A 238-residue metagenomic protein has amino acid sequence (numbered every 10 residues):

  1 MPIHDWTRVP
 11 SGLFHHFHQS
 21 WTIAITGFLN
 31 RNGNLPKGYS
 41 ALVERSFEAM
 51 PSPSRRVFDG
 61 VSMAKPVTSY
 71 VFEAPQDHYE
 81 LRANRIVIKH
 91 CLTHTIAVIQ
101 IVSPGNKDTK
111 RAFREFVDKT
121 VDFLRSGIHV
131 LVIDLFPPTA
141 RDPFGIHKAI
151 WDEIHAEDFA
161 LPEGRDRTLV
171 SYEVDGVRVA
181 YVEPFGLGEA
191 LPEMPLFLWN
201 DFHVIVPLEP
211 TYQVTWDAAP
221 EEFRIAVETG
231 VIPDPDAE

Functional and structural regions predicted by a protein language model:
M1-E238: Gly/Pro/Ser/Thr-rich low-complexity, intrinsically disordered segments predominantly at protein N-termini
